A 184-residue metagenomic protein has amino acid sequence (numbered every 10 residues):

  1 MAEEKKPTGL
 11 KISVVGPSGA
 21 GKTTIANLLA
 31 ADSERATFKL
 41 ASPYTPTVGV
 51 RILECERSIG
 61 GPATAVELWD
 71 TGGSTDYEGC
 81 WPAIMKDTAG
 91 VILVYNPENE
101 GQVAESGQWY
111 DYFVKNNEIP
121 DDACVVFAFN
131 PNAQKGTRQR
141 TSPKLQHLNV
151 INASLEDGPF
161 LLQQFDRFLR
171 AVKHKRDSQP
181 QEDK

Functional and structural regions predicted by a protein language model:
M1-K184: TRAFAC-class small GTPase G-domain
